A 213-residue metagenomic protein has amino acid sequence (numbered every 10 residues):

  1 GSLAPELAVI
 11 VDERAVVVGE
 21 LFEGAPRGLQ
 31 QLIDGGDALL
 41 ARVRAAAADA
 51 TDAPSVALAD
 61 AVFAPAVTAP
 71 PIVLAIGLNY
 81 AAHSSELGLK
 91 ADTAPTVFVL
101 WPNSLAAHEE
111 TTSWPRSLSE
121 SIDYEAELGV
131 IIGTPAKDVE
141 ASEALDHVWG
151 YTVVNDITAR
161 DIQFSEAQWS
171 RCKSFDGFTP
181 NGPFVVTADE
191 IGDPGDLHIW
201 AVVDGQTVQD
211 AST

Functional and structural regions predicted by a protein language model:
G1-P95, D189-G192: N-terminal non-catalytic cap/leader segment that marks the start of a structured domain
P70-T213: Glycine-enriched loop-and-adjacent helix/strand subsegments that border the catalytic/binding cleft of enzyme cores
